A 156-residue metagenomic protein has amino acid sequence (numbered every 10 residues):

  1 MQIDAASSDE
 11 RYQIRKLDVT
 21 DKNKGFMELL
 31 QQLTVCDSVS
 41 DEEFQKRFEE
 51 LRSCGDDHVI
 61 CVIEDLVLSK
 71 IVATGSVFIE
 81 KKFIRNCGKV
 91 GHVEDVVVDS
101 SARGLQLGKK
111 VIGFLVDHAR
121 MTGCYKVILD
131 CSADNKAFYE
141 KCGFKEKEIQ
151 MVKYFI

Functional and structural regions predicted by a protein language model:
M1-D21: Conserved N-terminal entry element of GNAT/NAT acetyltransferase domains
Y12, L68-T74, G91: Glycine-rich phosphate/pyrophosphate-binding loop shared by adenosine-nucleotide-utilizing enzymes
T20, M27-D41: Helix-loop element at the rim of GNAT/NAT acetyltransferase active sites that forms part of the acceptor-substrate
E49-V62, H92, Q150: A short helix-loop-beta-strand connector motif used in the catalytic cores of GNAT acetyltransferases and, in some
V62, K70-I79, V97: Conserved beta-strand in the GNAT
V98, G104-D117: Conserved acetyl-CoA-binding loop-helix of GNAT-fold acetyltransferases
A119-C131: Conserved GNAT acetyl-CoA-binding A-motif
I128-A137, V152-I156: Conserved beta-strand-loop-alpha-helix junction that forms the acyl-donor binding cleft
